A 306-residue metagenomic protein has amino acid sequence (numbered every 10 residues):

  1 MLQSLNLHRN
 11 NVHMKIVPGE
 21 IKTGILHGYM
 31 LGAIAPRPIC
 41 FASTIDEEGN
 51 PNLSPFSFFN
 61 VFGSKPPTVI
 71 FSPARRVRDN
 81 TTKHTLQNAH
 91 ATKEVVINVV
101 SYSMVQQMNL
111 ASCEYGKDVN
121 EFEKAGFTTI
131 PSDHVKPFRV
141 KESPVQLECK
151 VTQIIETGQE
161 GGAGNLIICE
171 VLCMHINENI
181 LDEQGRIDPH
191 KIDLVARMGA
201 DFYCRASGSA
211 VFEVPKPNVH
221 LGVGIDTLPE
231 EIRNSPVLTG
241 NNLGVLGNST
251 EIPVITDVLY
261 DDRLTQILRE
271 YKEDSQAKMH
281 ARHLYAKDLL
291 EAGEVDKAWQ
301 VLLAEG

Functional and structural regions predicted by a protein language model:
L5-Q146, K150-G306: Basic, polyanion-binding surface patches
